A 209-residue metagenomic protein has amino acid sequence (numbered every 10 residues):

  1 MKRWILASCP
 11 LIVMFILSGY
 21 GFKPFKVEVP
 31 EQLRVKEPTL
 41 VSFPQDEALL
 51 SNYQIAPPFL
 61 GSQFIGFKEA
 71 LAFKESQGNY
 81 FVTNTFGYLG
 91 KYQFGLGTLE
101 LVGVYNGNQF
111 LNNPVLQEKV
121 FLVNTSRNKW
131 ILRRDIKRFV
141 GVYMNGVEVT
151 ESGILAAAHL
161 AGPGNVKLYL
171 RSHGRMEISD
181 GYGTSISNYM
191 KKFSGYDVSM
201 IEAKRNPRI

Functional and structural regions predicted by a protein language model:
K2-L60, F64, K74-N79, T83 (+2 more regions): Non-catalytic cell-wall polysaccharide-engagement segments
L71: Polyanion-binding surface elements
T85-L89: Short Gly/aromatic-enriched secondary-structure transition segments
Y92-F94: Short glycine- and hydrophobic/aromatic-rich loop-to-beta-strand nucleating segment in the catalytic cores
